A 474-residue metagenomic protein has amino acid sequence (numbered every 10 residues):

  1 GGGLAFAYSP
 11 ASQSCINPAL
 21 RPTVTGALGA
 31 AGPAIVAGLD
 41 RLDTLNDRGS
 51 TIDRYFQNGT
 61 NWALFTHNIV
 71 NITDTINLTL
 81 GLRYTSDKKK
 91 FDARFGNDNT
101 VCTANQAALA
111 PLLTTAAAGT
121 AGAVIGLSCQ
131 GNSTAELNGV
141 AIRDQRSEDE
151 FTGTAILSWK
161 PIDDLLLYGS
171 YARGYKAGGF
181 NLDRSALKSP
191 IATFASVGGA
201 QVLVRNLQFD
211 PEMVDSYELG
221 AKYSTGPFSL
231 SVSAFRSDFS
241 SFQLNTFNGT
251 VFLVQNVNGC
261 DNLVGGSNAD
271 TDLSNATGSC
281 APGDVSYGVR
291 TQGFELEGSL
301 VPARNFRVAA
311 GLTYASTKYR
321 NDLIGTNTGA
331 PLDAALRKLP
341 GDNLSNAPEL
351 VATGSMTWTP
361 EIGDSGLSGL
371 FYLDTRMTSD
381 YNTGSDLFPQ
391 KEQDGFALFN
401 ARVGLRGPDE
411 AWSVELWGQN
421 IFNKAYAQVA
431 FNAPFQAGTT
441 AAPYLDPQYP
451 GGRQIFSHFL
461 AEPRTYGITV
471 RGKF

Functional and structural regions predicted by a protein language model:
G2-I52, K90-R146, N181-L207, T246-D284 (+3 more regions): Solvent-exposed loop segments that connect transmembrane elements
N46-D47, I52-N61, I72, K88-K90 (+9 more regions): Short sequence motifs at beta-strands and strand-loop junctions characteristic of Gram-negative outer-membrane
Q57-S237: Structural signature of Gram-negative outer-membrane beta-barrels, strongest in the C-terminal barrel of TonB-dependent
L64-V70, A155-W159, L219-Y223, L296-L300 (+6 more regions): Residues on the lipid-exposed face of transmembrane beta-strands in outer-membrane beta-barrel proteins
F65, N77-T79, T154, L166-Y168 (+7 more regions): Residue-level detector of the transmembrane beta-barrel scaffold of outer-membrane proteins
V70-D74, F151, W159-D163, M213 (+8 more regions): Outer-membrane beta-barrel strand-turn architecture
D74, S229, A234-D238, Q243 (+2 more regions): Gram-negative outer-membrane beta-barrel transporters
D238-S240, N245-F247, R376-G384, L405-F474: C-terminal beta-signal and adjacent terminal beta-strands/loops of Gram-negative outer-membrane beta-barrel proteins
